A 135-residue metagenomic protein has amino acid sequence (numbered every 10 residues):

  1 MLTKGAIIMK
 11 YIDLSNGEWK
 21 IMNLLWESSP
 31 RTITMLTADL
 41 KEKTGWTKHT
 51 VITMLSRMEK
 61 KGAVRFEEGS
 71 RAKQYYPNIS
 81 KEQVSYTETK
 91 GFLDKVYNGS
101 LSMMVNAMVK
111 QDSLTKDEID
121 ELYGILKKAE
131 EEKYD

Functional and structural regions predicted by a protein language model:
M1-I7, T87, K110-D135: C-terminal regulatory/oligomerization modules of transcriptional regulators
M1-L24: Short alpha-helical segments that sit at the start of domains
Y11-G17, G69-E88: Short, cationic-aromatic polyanion-contact patches
R31-D39: Short acidic, hydrophobic short linear motifs in intrinsically disordered regions
A38-W46: Short helix-coil junctions and helix-kink-helix linkers
I52-S56: Short, hydrophobic-biased segments on the C-terminal half of alpha helices that form "recognition helices"
G62: Glycine-centered, phosphate/nucleic-acid-interacting loop/turn motifs that mediate DNA/RNA or nucleotide
S80-V105: Conserved segment of winged-helix/HTH DNA-binding domains
